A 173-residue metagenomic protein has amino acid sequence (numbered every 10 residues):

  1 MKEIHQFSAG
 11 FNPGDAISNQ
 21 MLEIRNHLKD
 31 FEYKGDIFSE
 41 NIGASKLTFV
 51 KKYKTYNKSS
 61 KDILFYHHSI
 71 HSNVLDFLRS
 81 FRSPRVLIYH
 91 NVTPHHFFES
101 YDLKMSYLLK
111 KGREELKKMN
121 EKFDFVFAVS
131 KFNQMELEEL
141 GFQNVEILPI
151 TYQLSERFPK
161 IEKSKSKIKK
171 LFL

Functional and structural regions predicted by a protein language model:
M1-K54, K58: N-terminal pre-catalytic "stem/leader" segment of glycosyltransferase-like enzymes
Y56-K58, L78, K118-M119: Structural alpha-helical scaffold elements that stabilize or flank donor/cofactor-binding regions in carbohydrate
S59-S72: Short, well-ordered secondary-structure micro-motifs within conserved domains or adaptor modules
I63-F65, L78-L109: Active-site proximal beta-strand in glycosyltransferases
H67-H68, N91, S130-K131: Helix N-cap/beta->alpha junction signal
T93, M105-F125: Membrane-proximal helix-turn-helix segments that form the acceptor-binding/catalytic region of lipid-linked
N120-E162: Donor nucleotide-sugar binding/catalytic pocket of nucleotide-sugar-dependent glycosyltransferases
F127, K165-L173: Conserved donor-binding/catalytic core segment of Leloir-type glycosyltransferases
